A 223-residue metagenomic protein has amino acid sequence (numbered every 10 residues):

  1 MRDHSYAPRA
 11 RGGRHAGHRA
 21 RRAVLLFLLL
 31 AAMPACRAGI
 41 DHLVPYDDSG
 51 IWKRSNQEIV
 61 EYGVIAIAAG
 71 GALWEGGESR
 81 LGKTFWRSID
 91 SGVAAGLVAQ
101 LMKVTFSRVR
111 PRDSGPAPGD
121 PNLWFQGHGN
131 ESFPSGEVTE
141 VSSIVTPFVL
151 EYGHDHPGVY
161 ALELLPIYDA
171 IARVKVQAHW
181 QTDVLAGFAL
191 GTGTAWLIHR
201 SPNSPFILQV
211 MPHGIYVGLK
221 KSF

Functional and structural regions predicted by a protein language model:
R2-R22, F27-G76, G82-W86, A99-N130: N-terminal transmembrane-helix/juxtamembrane module of multi-pass inner/ER membrane proteins
A7, G115-S222: Membrane-embedded catalytic cores of phosphoryl/pyrophosphoryl-handling enzymes
K53-V60, E78, Q177-A178, V210-I215: Solvent-exposed loop/turn segments connecting transmembrane beta-strands in outer-membrane beta-barrel proteins
I59-Y62, T84-R87, S91, P157-Y160 (+1 more regions): Alpha-helical transmembrane segments of integral membrane proteins
Y62, A66-A69, V98, V141-I144 (+1 more regions): Hydrophobic alpha-helical transmembrane segments of multipass integral membrane proteins
G63, G70-W74, V93, L97 (+6 more regions): Sec/Tat-exported extracytoplasmic proteins
R80, S88-I89, K175: Membrane-interface alpha-helices
F85, I89-T105, S143-I144, L185 (+3 more regions): Hydrophobic, lipid-facing residues on alpha-helical transmembrane segments of integral membrane proteins
